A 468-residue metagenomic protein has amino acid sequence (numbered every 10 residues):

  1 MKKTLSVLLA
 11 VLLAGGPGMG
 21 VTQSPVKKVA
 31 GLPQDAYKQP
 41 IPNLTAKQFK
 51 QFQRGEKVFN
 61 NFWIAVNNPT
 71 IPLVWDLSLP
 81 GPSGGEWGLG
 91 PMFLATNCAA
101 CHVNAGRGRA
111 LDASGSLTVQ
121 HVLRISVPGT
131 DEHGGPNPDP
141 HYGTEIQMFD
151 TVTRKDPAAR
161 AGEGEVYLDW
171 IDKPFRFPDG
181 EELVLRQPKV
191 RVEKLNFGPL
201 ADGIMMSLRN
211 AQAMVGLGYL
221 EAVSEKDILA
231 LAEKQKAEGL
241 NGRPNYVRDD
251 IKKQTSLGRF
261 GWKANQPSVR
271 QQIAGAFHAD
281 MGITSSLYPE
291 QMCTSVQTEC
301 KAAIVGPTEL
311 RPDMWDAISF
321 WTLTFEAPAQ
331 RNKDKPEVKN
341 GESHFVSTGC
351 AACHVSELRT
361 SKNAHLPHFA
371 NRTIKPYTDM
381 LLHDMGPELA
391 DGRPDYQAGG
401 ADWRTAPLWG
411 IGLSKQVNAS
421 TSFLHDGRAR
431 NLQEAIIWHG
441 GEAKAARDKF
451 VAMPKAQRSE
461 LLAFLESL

Functional and structural regions predicted by a protein language model:
M1-T4: Positively charged n-region of N-terminal signal peptides that target proteins for export
S6-V7, G55: Short amphipathic alpha-helical "recognition" segments used for binding
V7-G16: Bacterial N-terminal signal peptides
G20-L468: Periplasmic c-type cytochrome electron-transfer domains
